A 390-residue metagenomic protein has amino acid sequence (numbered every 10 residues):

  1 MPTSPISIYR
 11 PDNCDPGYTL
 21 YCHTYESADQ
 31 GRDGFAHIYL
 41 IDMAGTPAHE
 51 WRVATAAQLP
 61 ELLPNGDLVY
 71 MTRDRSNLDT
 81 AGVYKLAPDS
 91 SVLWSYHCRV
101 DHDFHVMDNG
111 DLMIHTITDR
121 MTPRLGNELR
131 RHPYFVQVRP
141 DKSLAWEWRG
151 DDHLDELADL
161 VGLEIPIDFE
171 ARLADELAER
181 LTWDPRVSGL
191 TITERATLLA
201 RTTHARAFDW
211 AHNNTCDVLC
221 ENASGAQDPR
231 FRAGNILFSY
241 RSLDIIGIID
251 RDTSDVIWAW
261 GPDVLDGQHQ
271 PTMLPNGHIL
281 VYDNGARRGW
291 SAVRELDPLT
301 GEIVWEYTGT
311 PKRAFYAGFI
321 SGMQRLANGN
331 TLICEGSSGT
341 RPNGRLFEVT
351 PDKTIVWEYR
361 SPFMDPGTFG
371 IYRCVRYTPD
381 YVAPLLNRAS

Functional and structural regions predicted by a protein language model:
M1-S390: Histidine-/acidic-rich catalytic cores in large beta-rich domains
